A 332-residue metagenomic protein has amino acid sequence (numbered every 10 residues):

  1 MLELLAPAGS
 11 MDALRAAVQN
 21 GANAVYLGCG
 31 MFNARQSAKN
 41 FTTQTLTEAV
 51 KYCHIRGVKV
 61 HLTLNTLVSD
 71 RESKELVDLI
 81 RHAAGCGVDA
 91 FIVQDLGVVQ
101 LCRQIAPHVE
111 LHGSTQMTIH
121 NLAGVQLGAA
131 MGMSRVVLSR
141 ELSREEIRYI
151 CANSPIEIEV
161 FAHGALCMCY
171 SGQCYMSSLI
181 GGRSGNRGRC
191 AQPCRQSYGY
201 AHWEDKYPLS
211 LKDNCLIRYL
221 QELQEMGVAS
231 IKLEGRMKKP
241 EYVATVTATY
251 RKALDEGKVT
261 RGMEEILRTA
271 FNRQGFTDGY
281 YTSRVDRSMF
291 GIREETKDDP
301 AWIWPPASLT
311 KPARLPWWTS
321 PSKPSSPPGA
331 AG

Functional and structural regions predicted by a protein language model:
M1-Q19, A24-M31, V50, R56-T66 (+3 more regions): Surface-exposed amphipathic alpha-helical tracts and adjacent flexible/coil segments at the periphery of soluble enzymes
R35-H54: Glycine-rich, positively charged N-terminal anion/phosphate-binding segment
Q36-K39, N65-S73, V88-I92: Short gly/ser-rich anion-binding loops that grip negatively charged ligand groups
K74-S114, T118-Q126: Well-ordered mid-protein domain cores that form the structural environment of catalytic cofactors
